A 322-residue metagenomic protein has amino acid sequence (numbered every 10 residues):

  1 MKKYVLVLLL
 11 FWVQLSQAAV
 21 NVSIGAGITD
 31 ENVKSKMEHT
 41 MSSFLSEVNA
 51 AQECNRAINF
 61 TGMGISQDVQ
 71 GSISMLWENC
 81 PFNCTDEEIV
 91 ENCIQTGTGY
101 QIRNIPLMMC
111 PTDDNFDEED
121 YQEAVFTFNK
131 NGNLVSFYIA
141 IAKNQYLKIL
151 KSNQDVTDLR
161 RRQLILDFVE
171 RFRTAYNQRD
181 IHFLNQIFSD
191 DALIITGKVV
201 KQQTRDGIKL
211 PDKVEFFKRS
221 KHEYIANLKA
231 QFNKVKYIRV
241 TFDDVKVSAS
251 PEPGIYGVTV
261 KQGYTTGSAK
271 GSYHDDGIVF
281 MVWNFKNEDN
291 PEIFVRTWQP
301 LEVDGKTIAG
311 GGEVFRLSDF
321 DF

Functional and structural regions predicted by a protein language model:
Y4-V13: Sec-dependent N-terminal signal peptides
A18-C54, G132-Q178, H182, Q186: Short, low-complexity N-terminal intrinsically disordered segments enriched in polar/charged residues
A19, G25-A26, Q67-T127, G207-Y273: Surface-exposed, charged secondary-structure patches
H39-N79, R179-Q203: Short, well-ordered alpha-helical segments enriched in acidic and aromatic residues
M109, I141, F188-D191, K198-V199 (+1 more regions): A mature extracytoplasmic/lumenal domain signature
D114-R161, P253-T259, G267-F322: Short beta-strand edge/turn micro-motifs at domain boundaries
K151-D155, Q202-D212: A solvent-exposed, charged loop/short amphipathic helix patch at secondary-structure junctions
